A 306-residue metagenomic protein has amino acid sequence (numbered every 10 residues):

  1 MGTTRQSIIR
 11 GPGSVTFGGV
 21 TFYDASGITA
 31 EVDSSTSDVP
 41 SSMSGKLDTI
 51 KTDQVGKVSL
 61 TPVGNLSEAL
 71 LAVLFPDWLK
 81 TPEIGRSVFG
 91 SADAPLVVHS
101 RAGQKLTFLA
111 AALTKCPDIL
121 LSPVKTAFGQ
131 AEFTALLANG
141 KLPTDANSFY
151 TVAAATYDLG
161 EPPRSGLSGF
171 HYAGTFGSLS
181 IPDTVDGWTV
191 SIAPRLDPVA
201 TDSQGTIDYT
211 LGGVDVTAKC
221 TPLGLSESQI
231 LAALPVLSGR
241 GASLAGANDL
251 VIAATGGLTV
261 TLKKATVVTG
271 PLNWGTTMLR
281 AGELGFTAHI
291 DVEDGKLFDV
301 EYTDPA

Functional and structural regions predicted by a protein language model:
M1-A306: Signature of extracytoplasmic/envelope-associated structural regions
